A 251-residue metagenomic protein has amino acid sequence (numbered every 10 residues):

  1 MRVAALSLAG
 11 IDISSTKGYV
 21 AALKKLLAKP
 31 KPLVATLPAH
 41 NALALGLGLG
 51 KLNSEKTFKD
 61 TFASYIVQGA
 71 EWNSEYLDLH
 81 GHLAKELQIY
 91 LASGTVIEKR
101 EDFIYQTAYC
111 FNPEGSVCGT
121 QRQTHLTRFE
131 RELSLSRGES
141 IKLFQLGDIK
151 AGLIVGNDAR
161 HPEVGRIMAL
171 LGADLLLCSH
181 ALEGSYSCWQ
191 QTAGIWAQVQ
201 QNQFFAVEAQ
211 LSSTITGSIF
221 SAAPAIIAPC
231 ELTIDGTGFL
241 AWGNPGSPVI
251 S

Functional and structural regions predicted by a protein language model:
M1-G10: Short beta-strand segments enriched in small/hydrophobic residues
K17, A21-N112, G184-A197, Q201-N202: Cys-nucleophile CN-hydrolase/nitrilase-fold catalytic domain and related Cys-dependent amidase chemistry that acts on
Q68, Q203-S212: Short, flexible loop segments at boundaries between secondary-structure elements
S93-G94, T107-C110, K142, A223-I226 (+1 more regions): Short beta-strand scaffold segments in enzyme catalytic cores
E98-D174, G184-G194: Active-site catalytic loop in hydrolytic enzyme cores
L176-Y186, E208-Q210: His/Asp/Glu-enriched short active-site or ligand-binding loop at hydrolase and phosphoryl-transfer sites
L211-S251: C-terminal beta-strand edge segments of enzyme domains
